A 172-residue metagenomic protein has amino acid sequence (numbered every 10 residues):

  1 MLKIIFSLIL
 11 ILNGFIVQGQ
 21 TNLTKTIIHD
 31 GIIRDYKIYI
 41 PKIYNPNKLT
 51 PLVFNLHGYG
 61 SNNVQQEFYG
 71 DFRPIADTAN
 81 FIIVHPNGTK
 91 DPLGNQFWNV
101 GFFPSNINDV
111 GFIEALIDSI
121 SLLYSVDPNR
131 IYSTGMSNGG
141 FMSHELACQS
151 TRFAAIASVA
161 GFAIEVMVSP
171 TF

Functional and structural regions predicted by a protein language model:
I4-F15: Sec-dependent N-terminal signal peptides
I16-L52, V64-E67, I75-T78, N108 (+3 more regions): A domain-start/cap signature at the N-terminus of enzymes
N55-G58, H85: Structural cue for short, hydrophobic secondary-structure segments
G58-N62, D91: Serine-hydrolase catalytic-loop signature spanning alpha/beta hydrolases and amidase-signature enzymes
F81-N87: Short glycine/serine/threonine-enriched helix-capping/active-site loop that flanks the nucleotide-sugar donor pocket
N87-N108: Cap/lid segment of the alpha/beta-hydrolase catalytic domain
F102-Y124: Alpha/beta-hydrolase active-site loop
